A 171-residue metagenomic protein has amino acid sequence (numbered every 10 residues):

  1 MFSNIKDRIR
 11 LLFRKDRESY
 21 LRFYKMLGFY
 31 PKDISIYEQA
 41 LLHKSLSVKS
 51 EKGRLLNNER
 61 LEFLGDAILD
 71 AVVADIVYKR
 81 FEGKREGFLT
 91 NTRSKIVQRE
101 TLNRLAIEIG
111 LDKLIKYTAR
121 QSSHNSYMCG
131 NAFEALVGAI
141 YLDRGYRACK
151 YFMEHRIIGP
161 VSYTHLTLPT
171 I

Functional and structural regions predicted by a protein language model:
F2-L166: RNase III-family endoribonuclease catalytic core
T167-I171: A short, hydrophobic C-terminal helix/tail in secreted or cell-surface proteins
